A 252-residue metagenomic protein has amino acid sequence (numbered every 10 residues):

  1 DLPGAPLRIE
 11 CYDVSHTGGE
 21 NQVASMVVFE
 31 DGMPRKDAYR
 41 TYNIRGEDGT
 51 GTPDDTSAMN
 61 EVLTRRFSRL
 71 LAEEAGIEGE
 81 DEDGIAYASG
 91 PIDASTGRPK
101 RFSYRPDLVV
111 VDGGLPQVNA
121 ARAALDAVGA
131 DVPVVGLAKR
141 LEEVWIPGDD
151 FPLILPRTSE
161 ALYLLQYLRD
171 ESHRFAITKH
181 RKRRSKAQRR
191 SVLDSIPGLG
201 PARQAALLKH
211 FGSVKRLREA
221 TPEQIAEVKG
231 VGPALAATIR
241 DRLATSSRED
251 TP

Functional and structural regions predicted by a protein language model:
D1-P252: Acidic, glycine-enriched active-site microenvironments
